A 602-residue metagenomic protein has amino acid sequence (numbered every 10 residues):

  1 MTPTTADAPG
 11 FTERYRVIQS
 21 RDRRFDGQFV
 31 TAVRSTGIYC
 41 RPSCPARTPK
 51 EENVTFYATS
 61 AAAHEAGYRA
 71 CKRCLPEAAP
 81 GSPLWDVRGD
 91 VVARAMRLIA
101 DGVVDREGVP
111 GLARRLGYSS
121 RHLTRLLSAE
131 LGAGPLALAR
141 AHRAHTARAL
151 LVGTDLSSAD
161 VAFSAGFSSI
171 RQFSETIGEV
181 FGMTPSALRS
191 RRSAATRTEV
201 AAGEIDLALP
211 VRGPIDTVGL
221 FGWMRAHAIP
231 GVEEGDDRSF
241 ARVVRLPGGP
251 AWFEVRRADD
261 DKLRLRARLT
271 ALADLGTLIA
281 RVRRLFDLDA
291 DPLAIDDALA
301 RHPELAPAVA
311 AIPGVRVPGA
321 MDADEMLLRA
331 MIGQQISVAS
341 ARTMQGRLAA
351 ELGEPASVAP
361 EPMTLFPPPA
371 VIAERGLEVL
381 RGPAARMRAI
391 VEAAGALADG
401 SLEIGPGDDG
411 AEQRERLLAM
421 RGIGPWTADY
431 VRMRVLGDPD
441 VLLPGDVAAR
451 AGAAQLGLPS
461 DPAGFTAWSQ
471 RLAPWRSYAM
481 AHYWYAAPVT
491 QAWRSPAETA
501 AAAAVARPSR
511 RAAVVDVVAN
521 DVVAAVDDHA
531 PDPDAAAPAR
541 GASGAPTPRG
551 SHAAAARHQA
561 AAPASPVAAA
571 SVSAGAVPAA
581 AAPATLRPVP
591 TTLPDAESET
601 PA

Functional and structural regions predicted by a protein language model:
M1-A602: HhH-family (HhH-GPD) DNA N-glycosylase catalytic core used in base-excision repair
